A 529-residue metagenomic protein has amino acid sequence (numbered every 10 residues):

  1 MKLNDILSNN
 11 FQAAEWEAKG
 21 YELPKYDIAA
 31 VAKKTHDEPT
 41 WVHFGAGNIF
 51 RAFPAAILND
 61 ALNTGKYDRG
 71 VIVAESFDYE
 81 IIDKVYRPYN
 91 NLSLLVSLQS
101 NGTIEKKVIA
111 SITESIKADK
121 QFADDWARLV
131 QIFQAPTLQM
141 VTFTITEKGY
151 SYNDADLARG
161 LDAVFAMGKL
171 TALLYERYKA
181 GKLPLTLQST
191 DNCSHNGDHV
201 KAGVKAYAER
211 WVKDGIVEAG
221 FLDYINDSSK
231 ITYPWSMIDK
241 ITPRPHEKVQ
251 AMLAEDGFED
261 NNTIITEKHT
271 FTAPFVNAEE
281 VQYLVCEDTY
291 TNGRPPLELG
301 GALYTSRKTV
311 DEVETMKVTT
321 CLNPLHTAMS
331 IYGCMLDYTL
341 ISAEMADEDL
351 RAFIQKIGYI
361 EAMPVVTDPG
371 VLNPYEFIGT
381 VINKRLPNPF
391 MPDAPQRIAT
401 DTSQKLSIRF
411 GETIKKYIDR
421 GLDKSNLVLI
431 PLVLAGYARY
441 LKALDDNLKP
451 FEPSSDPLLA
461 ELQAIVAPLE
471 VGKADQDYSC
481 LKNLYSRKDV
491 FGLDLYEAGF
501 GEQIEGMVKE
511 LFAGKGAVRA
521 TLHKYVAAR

Functional and structural regions predicted by a protein language model:
M1-F44, N48-R529: Substrate/ligand-engaging "lid" and interaction regions
